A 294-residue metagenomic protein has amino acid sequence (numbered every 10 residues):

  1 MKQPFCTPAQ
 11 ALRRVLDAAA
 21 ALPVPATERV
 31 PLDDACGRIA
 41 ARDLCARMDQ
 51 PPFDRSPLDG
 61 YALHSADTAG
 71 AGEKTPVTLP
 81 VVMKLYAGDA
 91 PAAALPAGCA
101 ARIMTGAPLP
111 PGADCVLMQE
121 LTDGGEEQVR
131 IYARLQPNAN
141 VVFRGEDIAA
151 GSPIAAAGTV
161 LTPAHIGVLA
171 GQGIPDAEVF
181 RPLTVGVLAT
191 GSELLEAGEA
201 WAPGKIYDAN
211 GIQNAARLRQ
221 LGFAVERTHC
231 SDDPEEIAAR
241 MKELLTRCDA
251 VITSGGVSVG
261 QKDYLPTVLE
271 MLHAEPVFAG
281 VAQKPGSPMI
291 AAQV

Functional and structural regions predicted by a protein language model:
M1-T75: Short, low-complexity N-terminal leaders and the immediately following helix N-cap/first helix
K2-Q3, P8, L44, A62-R227: Short, glycine/charged-enriched hinge/interface segments at domain edges or termini
L12-L16, C36, V82, Q119 (+2 more regions): A generic alpha-helix structural signal
L16-P23, D43, L109, S152 (+6 more regions): Structural signal for hydrophobic packing residues in well-ordered secondary-structure cores of soluble enzyme domains
P51-D54, F143-R144, G280: Short Gly/Pro-enriched turn/cap motifs at secondary-structure boundaries
S56, P96, L117, T246 (+1 more regions): Structured loop/turn residues at beta-strand edges in well-structured enzyme cores
S56-P57, I103, Q283: Short conserved micro-motifs on helix faces and helix-strand junctions that flank and scaffold key functional residues
K205, G211-Q213, Q220-V294: Short glycine/threonine-rich loop/turn motifs
